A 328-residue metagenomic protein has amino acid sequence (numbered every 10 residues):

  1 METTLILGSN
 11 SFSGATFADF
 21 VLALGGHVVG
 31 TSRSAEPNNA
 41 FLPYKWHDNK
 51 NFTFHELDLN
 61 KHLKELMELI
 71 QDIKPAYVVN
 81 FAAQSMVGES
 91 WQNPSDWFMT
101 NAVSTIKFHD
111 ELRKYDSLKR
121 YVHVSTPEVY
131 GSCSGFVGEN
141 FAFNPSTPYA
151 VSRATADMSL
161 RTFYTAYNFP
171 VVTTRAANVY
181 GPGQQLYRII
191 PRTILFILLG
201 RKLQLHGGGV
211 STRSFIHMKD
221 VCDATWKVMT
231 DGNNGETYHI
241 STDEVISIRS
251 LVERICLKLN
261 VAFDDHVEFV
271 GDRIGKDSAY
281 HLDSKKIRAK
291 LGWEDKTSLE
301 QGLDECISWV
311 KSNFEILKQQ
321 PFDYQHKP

Functional and structural regions predicted by a protein language model:
M1-V179, E305, N313, F322 (+1 more regions): N-terminal Rossmann-like NAD(P)+-binding domain of SDR-like oxidoreductases, especially those catalyzing
A18, A23, G30-T31, I197-P328: C-terminal substrate-binding subdomain of Rossmann-fold SDR/epimerase-dehydratase oxidoreductases
E65-I73, E111, F196, A224 (+2 more regions): CheY-like receiver
P94, T174, L186-Y187, G232: Active-site loop immediately N-terminal to the catalytic Tyr-X3-Lys motif of short-chain dehydrogenase/reductase
V122, S132-S134, N168, Q184 (+2 more regions): Proline-centered turn/helix-capping motifs that create local helix->coil transitions or kinks
T155, S159-F163, T193, L251 (+1 more regions): Hydrophobic alpha-helix immediately C-terminal to the catalytic Tyr-X-X-X-Lys motif of short-chain
L186-I194: A glycine/serine/threonine-rich, flexible loop-to-helix segment that serves as the NAD(P) cofactor-binding "lid"
